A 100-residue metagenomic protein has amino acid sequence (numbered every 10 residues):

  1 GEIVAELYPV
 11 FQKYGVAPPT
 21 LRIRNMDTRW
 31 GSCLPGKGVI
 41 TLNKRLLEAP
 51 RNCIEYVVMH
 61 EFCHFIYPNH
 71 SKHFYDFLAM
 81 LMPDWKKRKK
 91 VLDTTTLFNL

Functional and structural regions predicted by a protein language model:
G1-Y56, F65-L100: Active-site-proximal or metal-binding-adjacent scaffold patches in catalytic folds
E61: Walker B catalytic acidic pair
